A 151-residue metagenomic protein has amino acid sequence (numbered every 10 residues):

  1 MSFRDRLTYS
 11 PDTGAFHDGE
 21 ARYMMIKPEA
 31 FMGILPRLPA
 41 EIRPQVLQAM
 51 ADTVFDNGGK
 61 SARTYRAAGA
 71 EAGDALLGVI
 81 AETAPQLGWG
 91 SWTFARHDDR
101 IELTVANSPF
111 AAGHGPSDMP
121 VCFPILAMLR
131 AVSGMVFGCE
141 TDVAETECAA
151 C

Functional and structural regions predicted by a protein language model:
M1-E102, N107-P124, T141-C151: N-terminal accessory segment detector
C122-C139: Active-site helix/loop of acyl-thioester processing domains in fatty-acid/polyketide metabolism, spanning hotdog-fold
